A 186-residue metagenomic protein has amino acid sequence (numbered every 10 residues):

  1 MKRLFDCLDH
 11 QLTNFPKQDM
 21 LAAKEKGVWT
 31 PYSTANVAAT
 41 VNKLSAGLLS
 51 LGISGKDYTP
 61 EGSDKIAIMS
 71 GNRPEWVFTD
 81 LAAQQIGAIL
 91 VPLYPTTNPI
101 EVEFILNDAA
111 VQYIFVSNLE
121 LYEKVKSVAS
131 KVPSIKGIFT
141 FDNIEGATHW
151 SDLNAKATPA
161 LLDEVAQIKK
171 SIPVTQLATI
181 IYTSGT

Functional and structural regions predicted by a protein language model:
M1-M20, A39: A short N-terminal helical cap/helix-turn-helix that marks the beginning of AMP-binding/adenylate-forming
P16-D19, T140, T158-Y182: Conserved pre-ATP/AMP-binding loop-to-beta segment of ANL
L21-L81, N98-E103, S151-A157: Conserved AMP-binding/adenylate-forming core of the ANL superfamily
P31-Y32, T148, I172, A178: A broad, structural micro-motif
P60, D108, V132, S171-V174: Alpha-helix termination/capping residues and helix-transition junctions
I66, A83, I114, L177 (+1 more regions): Conserved S/T- and glycine-rich ATP-binding loop of Class I adenylate-forming
S70-N72, N118, Q176: Helix N-cap/beta->alpha junction signal
Q85-N154: Structural core segment of the AMP-binding/adenylate-forming
